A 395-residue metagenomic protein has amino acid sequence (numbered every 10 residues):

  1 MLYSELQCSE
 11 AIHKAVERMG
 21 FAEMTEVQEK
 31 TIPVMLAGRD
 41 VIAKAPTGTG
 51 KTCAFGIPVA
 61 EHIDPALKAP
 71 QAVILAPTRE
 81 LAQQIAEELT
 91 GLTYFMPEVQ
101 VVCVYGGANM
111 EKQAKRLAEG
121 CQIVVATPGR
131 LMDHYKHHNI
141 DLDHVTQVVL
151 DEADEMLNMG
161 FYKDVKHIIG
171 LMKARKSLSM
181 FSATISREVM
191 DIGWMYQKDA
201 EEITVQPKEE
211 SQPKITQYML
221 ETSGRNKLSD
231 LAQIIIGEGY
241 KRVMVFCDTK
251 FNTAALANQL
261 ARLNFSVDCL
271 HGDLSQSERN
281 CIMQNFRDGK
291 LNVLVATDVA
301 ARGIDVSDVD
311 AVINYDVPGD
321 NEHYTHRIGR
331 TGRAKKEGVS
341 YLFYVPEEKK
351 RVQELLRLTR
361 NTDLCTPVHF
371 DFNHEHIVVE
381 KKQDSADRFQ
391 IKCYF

Functional and structural regions predicted by a protein language model:
L2-K381: Conserved helicase RecA-like core
K381-F395: Non-catalytic terminal extensions of ATP-dependent helicases
